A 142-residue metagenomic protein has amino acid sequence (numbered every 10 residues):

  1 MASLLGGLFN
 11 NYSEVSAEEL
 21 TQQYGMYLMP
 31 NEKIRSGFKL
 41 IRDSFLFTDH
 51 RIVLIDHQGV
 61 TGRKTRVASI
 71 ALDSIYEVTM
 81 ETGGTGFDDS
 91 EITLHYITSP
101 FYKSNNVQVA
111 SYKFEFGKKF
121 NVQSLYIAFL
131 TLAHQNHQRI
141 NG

Functional and structural regions predicted by a protein language model:
M1-F47, G117: Anionic N-terminal interaction surfaces
S3-V15, T61-G142: Acidic, Ser/Thr- and proline-rich intrinsically disordered linker/docking segments of eukaryotic scaffolds
M26, E32, I52-L54, P100-Y102: Short amphipathic alpha-helical segments, especially helix-boundary/capping motifs
F38-L40, D56-G59, T79-T82: Short, well-ordered turn and helix-capping elements at secondary-structure junctions
R42-T61: Short, compositionally biased strand/turn segments that nucleate or flank brief secondary-structure elements
